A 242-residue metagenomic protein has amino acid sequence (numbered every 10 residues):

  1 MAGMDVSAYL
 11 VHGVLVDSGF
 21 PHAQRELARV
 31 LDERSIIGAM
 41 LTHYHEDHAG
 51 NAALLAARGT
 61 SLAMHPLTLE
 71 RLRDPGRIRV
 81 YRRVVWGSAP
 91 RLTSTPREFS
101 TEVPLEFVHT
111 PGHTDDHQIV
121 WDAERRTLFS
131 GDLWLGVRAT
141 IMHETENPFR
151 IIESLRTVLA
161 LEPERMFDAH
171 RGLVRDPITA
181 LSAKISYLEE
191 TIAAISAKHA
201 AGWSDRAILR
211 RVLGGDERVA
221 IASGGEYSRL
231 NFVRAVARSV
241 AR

Functional and structural regions predicted by a protein language model:
M1-E33, I119-G131: Conserved beta-strand hairpin/beta-sheet module of binuclear metal-dependent hydrolase folds, prominently
V16-G19, I37-H45, A63-P66, H109-G112 (+2 more regions): Active-site neighborhood of phospho(di)ester-bond hydrolases with catalytic His/Asp-centered motifs
A23, Y44-G50, L69-L72, D115-H117 (+2 more regions): Active-site environment of divalent metal-dependent phosphoester hydrolases
R25-T101: Active-site HxH/HxHxD metal-binding segment of metal-dependent hydrolases
L54, R58, F149-W203: Divalent-metal (often Zn2+) His-rich catalytic cores of metallo-beta-lactamase-fold enzymes
T95-D122: Core dinuclear metal-dependent hydrolase active-site scaffold
Q118-V137, E144-F167, R171: Metal-dependent phosphodiesterase/nuclease catalytic metal-binding core
K198-R242: C-terminal regulatory/interaction regions
